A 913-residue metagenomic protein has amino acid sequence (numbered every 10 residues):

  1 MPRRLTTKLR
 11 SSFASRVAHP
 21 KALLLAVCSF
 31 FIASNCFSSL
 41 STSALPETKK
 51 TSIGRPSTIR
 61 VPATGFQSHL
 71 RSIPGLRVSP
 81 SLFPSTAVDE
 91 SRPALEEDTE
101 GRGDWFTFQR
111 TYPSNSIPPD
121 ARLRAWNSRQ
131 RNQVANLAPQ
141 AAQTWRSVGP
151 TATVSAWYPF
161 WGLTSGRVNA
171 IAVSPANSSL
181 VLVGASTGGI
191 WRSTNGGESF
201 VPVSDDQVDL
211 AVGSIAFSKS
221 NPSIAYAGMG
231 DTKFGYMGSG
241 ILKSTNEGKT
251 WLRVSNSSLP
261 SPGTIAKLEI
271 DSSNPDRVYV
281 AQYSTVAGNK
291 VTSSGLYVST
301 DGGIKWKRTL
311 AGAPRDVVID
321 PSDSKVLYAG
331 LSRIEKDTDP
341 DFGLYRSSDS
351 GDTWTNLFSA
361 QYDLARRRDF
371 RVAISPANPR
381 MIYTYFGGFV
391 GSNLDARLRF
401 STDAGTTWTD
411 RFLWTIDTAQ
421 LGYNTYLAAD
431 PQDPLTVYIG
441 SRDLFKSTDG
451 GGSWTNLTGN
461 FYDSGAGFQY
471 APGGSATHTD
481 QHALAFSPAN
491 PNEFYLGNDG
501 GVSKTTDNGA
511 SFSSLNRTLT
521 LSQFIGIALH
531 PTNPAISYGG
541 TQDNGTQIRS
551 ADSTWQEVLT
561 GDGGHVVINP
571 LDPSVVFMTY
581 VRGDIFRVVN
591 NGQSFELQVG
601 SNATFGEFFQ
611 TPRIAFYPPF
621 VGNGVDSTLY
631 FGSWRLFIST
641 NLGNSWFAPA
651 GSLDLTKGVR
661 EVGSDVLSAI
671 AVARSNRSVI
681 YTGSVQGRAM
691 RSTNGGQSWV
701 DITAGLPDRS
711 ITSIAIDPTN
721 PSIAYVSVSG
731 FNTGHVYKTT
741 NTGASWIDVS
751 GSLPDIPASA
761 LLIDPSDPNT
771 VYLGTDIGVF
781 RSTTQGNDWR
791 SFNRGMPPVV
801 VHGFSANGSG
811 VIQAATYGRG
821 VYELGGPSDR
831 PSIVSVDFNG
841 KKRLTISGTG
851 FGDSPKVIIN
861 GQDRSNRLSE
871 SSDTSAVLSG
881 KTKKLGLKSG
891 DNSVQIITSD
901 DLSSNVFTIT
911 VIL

Functional and structural regions predicted by a protein language model:
M1-A18: N-terminal secretory signal peptides that target proteins for export/translocation
A22-N35: Bacterial N-terminal signal peptides
C36-K50: Signal peptide processing junction and immediate N-terminal pro/mature segment of secreted/exported proteins
G54, T58-P827: Beta-propeller blade termini and top-face loops
P827-K856, R864, D891-S893, D901-L913: Beta-strand/beta-sandwich contexts
Q862-D873: Solvent-exposed serine/threonine-rich low-complexity stretches and specific carbohydrate-binding patches
S871-K881: Aromatic sugar-binding surface patches on proteins that engage polysaccharides or sugar-phosphate polymers
T882-G890: Surface-exposed, short loops/turns at beta-strand junctions within beta-sandwich domains
